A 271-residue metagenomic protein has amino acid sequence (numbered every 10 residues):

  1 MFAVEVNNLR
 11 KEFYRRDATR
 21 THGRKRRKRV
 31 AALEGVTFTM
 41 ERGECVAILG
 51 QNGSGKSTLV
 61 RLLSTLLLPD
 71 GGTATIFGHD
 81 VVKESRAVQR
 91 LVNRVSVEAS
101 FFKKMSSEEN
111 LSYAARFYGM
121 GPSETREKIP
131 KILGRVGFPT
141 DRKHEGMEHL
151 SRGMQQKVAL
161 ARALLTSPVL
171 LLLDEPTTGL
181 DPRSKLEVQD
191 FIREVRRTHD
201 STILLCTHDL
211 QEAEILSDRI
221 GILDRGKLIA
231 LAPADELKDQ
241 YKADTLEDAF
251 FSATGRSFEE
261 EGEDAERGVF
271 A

Functional and structural regions predicted by a protein language model:
S112, R116, E124-R142: Conserved ABC ATPase "signature" region
G146-L150: Conserved ABC ATPase signature
S167: Conserved catalytic motifs of ABC-family nucleotide-binding domains
L171-D174: Catalytic Walker B motif of ABC-type/P-loop ATPase nucleotide-binding domains
L186-T198: Helical segment within the ABC ATPase nucleotide-binding domain
L231-A232: ABC ATPase "signature
